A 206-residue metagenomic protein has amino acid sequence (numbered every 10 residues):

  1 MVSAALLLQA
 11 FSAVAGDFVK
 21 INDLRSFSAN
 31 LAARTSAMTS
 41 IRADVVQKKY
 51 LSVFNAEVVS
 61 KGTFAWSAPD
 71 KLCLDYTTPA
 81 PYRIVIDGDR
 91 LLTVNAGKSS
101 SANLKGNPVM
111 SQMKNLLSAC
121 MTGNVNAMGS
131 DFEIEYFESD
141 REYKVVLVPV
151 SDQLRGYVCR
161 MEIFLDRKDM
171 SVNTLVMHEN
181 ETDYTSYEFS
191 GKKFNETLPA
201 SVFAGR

Functional and structural regions predicted by a protein language model:
M1-V2: Bacterial N-terminal signal peptides that target proteins for export
L7, F11-V46, Y50-A56, S201-R206: N-terminal leader/targeting segments and the immediate start of mature chains
T35, Q112-A127: Short, solvent-exposed helix-to-loop capping segments enriched in aromatics
T35-G88, T93: N-terminal mature ectodomain segment of secretory-pathway/periplasmic proteins
D44-V46, N115-S118, Y143-L147: Short Pro/Gly-enriched beta-strand edge/turn motifs at strand-loop
Q47, D70, Y76-A80, G88-R90 (+6 more regions): A mature extracytoplasmic/lumenal domain signature
T93-A119: Acidic/charged, solvent-exposed loop-and-adjacent secondary-structure segments enriched in E/D, K/R, S/T, and G/P
A102, V125-R206: Gly/Pro-enriched, hydrophobic low-complexity segments that function as extracytoplasmic propeptides/linkers
